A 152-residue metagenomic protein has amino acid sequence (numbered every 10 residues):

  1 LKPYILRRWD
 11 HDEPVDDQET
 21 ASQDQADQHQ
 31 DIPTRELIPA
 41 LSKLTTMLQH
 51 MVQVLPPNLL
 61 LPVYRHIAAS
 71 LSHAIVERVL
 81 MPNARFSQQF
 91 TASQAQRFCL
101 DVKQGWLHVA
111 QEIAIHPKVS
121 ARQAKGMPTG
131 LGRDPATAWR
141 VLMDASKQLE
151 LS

Functional and structural regions predicted by a protein language model:
L1-S152: Extended alpha-helical "rod" scaffolds
